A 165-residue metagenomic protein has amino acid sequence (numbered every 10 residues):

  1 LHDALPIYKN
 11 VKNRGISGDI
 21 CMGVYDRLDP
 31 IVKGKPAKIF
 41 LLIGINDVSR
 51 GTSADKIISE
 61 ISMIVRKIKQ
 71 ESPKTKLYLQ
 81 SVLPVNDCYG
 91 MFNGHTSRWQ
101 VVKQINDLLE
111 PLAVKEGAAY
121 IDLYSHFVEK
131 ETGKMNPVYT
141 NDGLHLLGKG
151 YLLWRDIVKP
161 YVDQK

Functional and structural regions predicted by a protein language model:
H2-L5: Short, small-residue-biased leader/transition segments that mark boundaries at the very start of proteins
N10-C21: A short beta-strand-loop structural module common to alpha/beta enzyme folds
G15-I16, I43-V48, V82, V128: Cell-envelope and extracellular/periplasmic
C21-V32, S59-K67: Alpha-helical scaffolding within the catalytic cores of extracellular/periplasmic polymer-degrading hydrolases
K35-G44, P73: Proline-aspartate-enriched helix->loop->beta-strand connector
A54-I64, W99-I105: Charged helix-capping and loop-helix junction motifs
V85-K165: Catalytic His-Asp segment of secreted/periplasmic serine-dependent ester chemistry enzymes
